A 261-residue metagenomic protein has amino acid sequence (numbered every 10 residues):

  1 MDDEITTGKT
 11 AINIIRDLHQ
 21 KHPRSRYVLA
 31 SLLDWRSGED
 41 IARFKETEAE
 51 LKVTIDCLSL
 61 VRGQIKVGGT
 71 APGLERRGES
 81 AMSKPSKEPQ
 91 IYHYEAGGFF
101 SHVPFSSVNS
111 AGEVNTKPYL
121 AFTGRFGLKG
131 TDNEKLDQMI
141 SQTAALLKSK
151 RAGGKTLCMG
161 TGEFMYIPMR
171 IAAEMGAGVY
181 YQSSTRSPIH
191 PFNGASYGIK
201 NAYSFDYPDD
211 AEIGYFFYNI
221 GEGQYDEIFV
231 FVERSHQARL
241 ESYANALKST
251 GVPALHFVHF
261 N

Functional and structural regions predicted by a protein language model:
M1-N261: PRPP-associated nucleotide enzymes
